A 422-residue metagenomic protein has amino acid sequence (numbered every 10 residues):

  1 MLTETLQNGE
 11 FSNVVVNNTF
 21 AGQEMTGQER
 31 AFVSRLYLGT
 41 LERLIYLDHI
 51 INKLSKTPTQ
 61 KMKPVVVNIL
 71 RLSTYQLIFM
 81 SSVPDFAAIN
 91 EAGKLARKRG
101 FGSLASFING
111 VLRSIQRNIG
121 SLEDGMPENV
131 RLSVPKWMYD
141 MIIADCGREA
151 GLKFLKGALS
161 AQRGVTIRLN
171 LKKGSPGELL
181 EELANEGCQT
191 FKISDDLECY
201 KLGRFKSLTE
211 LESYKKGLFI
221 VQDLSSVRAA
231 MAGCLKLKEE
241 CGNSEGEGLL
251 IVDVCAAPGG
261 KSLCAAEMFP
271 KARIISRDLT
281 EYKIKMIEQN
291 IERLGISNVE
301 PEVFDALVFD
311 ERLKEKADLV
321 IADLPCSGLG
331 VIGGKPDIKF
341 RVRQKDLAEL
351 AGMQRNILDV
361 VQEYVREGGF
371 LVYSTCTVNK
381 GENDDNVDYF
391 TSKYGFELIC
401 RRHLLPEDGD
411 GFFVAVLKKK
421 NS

Functional and structural regions predicted by a protein language model:
M1-S422: S-adenosylmethionine
